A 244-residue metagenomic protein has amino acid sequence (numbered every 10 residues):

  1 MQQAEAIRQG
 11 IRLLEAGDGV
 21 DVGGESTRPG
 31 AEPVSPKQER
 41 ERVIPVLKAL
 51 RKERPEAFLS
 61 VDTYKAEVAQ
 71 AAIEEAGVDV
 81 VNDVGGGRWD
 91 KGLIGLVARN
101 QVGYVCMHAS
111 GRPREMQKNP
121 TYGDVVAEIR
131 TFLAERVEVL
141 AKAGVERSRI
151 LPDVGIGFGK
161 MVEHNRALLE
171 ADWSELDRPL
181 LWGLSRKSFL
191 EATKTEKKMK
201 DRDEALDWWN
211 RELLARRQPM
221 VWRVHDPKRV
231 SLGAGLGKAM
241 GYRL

Functional and structural regions predicted by a protein language model:
M1-Q9, T27-E53, F58-S60, Y64-A66 (+2 more regions): Active-site-adjacent loop and "lid" segments of alpha/beta metabolic enzymes
I11-G24, D207: N-terminal glycine-rich anion-binding loops that anchor highly charged ligand groups
E15-D18, R136-R149: Phosphate/pyrophosphate-binding loops at sites that engage ATP/ADP/AMP, CoA/4′-phosphopantetheine, polyphosphate
I156: Acidic helix/loop microenvironments that form the catalytic cleft of cell-wall polysaccharide enzymes
